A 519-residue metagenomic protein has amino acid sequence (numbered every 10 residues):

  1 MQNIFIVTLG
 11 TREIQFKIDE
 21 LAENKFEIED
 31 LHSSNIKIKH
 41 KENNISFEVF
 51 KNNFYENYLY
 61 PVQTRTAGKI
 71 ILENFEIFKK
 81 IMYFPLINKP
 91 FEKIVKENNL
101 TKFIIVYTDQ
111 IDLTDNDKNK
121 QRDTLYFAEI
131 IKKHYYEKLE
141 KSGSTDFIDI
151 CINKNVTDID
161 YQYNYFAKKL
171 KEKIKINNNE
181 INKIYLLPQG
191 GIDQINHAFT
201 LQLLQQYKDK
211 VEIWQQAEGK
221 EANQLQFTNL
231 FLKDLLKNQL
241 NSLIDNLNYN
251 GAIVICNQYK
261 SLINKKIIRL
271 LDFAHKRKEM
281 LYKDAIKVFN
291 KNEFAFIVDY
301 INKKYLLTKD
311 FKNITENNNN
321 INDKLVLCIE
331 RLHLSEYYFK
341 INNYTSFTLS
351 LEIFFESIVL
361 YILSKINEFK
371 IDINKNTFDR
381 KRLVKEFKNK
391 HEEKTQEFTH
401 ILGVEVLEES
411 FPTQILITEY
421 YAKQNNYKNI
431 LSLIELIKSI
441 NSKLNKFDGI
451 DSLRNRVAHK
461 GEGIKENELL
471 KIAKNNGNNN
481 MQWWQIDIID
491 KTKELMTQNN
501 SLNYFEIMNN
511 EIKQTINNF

Functional and structural regions predicted by a protein language model:
M1-K183, I192-F519: Long, low-complexity, Lys/Arg-enriched
Q189: Active-site glycine- and acidic-residue-rich loops that bind and position anionic ligands or nucleotide-like cofactors
